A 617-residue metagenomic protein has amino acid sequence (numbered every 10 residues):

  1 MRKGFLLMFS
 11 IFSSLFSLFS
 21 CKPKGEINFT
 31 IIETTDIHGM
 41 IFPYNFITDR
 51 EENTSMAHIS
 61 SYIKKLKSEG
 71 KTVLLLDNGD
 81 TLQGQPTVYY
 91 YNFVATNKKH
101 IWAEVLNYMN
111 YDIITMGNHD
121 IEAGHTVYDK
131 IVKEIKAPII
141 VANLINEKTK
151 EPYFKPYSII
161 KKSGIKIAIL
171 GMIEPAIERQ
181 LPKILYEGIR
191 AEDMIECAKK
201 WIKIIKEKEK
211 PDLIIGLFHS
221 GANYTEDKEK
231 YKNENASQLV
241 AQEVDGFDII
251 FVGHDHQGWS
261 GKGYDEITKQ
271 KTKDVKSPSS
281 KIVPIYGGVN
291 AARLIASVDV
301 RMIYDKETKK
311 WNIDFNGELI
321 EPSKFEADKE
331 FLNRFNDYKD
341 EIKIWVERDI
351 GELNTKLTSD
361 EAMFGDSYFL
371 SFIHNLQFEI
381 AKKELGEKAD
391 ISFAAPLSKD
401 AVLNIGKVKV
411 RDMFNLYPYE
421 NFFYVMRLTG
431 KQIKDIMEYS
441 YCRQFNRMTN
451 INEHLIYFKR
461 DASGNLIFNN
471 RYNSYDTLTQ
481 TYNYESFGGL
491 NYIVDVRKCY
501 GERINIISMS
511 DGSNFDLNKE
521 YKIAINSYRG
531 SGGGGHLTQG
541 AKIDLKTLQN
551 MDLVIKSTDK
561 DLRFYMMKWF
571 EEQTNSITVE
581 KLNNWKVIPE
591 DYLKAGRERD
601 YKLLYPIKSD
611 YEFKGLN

Functional and structural regions predicted by a protein language model:
M1-G4: Positively charged n-region of N-terminal signal peptides that target proteins for export
M8-S17: Bacterial N-terminal signal peptides
S20, D129, D265, M448-N452 (+1 more regions): Residue-level detector of alpha-helical recognition elements and their boundaries
C21-E321, F369, I373-L376, L385 (+1 more regions): Acidic, metal/ion-coordinating pockets
I27-T30, G39-D49, N53-S68, Q180-P182 (+4 more regions): Catalytic centers of hydrolytic enzymes
